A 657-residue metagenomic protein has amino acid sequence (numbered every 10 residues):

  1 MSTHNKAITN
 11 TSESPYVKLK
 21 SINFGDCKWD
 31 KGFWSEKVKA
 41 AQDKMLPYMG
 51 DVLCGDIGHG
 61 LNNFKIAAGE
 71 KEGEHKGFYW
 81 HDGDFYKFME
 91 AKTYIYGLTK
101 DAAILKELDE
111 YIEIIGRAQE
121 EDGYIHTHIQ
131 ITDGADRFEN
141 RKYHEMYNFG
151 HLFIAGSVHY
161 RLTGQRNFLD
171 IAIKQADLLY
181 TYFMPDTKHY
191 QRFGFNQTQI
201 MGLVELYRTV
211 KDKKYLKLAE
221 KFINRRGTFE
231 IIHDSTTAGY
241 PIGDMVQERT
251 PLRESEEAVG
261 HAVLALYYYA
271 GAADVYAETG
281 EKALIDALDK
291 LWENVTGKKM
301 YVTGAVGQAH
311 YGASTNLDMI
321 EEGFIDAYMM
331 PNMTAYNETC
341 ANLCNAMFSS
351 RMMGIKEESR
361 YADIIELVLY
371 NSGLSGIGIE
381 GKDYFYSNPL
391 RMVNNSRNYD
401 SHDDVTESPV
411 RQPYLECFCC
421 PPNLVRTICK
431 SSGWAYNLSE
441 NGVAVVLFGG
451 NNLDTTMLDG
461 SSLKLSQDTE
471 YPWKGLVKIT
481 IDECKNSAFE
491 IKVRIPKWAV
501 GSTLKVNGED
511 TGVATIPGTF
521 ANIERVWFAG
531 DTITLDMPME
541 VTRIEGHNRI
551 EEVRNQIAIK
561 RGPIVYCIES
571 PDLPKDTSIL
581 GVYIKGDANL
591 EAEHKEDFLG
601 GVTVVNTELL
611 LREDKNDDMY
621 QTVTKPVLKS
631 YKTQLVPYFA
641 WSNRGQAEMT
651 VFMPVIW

Functional and structural regions predicted by a protein language model:
S2-D84, D109-I129: Low-complexity, Ser/Thr/Pro/Gly-enriched N-terminal "stalk/linker" regions
S2-K6, A219, L288, S359 (+6 more regions): C-terminal beta-rich recognition modules with glycine/proline-rich loops and embedded aromatic residues
H4-K6, V17-L19, A68-F85, D101 (+7 more regions): Solvent-exposed loop and edge beta-strand segments that line ligand/cofactor-binding and catalytic clefts
W34-E36, A40, M89-A102, G150-Q165 (+6 more regions): Well-ordered alpha-helical scaffold segments within catalytic/enzyme domains
D56-I57, G116-H126, N167-F168, K211-Y215 (+5 more regions): Proline-centered turn/helix-capping motifs that create local helix->coil transitions or kinks
A67-W80, Y86, E90, I95-T237 (+1 more regions): Extended ligand-binding groove/face enriched in aromatic
D274-K298, P331-K382, V393: Catalytic-core region of carbohydrate-active enzymes that cleave or remodel glycosidic bonds
N486-N507: Beta-strand-rich binding/interaction modules
